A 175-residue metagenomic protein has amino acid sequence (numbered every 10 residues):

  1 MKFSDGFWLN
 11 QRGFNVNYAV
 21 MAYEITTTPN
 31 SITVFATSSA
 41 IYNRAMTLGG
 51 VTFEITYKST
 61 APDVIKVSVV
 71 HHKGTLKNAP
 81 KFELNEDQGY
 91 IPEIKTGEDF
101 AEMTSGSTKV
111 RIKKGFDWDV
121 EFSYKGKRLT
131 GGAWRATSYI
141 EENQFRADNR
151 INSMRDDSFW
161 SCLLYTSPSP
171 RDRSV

Functional and structural regions predicted by a protein language model:
M1-S167: N-terminal accessory segment at the very beginning of proteins
Y165-V175: Single conserved hydrophobic/aromatic residue that forms the stacking wall/gate of nucleotide- or nucleobase-binding
